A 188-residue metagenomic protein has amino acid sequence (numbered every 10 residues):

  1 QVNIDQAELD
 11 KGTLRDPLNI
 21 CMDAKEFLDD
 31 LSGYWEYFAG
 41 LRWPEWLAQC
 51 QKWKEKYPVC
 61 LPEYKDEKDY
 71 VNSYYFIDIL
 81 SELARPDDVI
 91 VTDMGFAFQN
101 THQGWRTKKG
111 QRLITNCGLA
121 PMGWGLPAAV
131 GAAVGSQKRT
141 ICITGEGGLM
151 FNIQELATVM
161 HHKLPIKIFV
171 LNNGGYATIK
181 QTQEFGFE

Functional and structural regions predicted by a protein language model:
Q1, V91, I143-T144: Generic enzyme active-site microenvironment
Q1-L9: Phosphate/diphosphate-binding loops
V2, D93, F151: Replace "coordinates the UDP/GDP/TDP-sugar" with "coordinates nucleotide-activated sugar donors
L9-T13, N19-C21, K25-L31, N100-T101 (+1 more regions): Thiamine diphosphate
D16-D23, F38, E45, Y64-N72 (+1 more regions): Catalytic cores of large soluble enzymes that bind and process phosphate-bearing ligands
L28-E36, L80: C-terminal "capping" alpha-helix adjacent to the active site of nucleotide-linked donor transferases in cell-envelope
Y37-W53: Flexible, glycine/charged-enriched surface loops at secondary-structure junctions
Q51-Q137: Active-site diphosphate/adenylate-binding microenvironment
